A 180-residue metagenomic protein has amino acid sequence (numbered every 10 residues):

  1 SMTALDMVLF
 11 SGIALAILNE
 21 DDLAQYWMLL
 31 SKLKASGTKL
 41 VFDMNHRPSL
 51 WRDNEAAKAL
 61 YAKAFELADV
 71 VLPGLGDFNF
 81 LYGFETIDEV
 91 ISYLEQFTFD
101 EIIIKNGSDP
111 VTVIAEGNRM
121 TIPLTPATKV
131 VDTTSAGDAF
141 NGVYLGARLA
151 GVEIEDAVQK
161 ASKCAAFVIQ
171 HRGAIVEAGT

Functional and structural regions predicted by a protein language model:
M2-T3, A64-F65, Q96: A short, aliphatic-rich alpha-helical micro-motif
A4-F10, G142-L145: A short small-residue
M7, G12-S92, D109-P110: Conserved beta-alpha-beta core of the PfkB/ribokinase-like small-molecule kinase fold
A24, S31-A35, G83-T180: Conserved phosphate-binding/catalytic region of the ribokinase-like
